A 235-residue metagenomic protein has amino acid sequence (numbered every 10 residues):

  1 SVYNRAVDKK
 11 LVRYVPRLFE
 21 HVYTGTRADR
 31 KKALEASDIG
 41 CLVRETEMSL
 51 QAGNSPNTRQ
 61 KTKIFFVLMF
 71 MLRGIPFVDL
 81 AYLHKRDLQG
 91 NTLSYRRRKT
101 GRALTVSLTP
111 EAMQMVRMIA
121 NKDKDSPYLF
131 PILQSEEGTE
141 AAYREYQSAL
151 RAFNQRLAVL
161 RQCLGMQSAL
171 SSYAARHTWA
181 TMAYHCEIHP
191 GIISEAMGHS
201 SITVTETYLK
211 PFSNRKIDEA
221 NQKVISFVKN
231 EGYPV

Functional and structural regions predicted by a protein language model:
S1-L18, R73: N-terminal DNA-binding recognition helix of tyrosine site-specific recombinases/integrases
E20-H21, Y82-M118: Conserved tyrosine-mediated DNA breakage-rejoining catalytic core shared by Y-recombinases
T24-Q60: Long, amphipathic, Lys/Arg-enriched alpha-helical "connector/arm" segment
A28, T100-M118, P127-V159: C-terminal catalytic core of Y-nucleophile DNA break-rejoin enzymes
A33, R97-G101, E136, M197-Q222: Catalytic-site neighborhood detector that most strongly recognizes the C-terminal catalytic loop/helix of tyrosine
M48-P56, D125, N154-E195: Short, basic (Lys/Arg/His-rich) helix/loop patches that form interaction surfaces in the mid-to-C-terminal regions
R86-T92, Q167-S168, I188-T207, P234-V235: Short, polar N-cap/turn motifs at the start of nucleic acid-interacting alpha helices
K122-K124, I132-E140, K223-V235: C-terminal secondary-structure termini that scaffold catalytic or DNA-interacting sites
